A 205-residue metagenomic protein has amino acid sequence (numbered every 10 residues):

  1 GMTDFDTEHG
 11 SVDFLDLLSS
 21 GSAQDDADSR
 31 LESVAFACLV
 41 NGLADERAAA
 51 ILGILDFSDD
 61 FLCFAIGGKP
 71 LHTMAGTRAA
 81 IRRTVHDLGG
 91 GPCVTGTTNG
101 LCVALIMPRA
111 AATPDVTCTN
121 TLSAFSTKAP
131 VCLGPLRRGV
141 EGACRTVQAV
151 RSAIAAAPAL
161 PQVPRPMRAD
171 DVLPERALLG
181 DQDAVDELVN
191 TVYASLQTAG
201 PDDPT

Functional and structural regions predicted by a protein language model:
G1-A37: Short, charged amphipathic alpha-helical surface segments
R30-L31, C38-L39, L43-T205: Cytosolic nucleotide-utilizing catalytic cores of signal-transduction proteins
